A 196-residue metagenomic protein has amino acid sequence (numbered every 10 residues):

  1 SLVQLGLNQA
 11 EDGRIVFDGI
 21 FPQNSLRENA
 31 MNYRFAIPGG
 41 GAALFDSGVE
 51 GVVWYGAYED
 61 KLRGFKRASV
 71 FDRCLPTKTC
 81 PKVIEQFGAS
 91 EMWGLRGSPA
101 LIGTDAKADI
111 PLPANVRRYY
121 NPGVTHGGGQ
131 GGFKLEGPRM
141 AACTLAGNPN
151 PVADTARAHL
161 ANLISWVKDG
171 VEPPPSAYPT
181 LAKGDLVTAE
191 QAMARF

Functional and structural regions predicted by a protein language model:
S1-F196: C-terminal His-loop and adjacent cap/lid subdomain of alpha/beta-hydrolase
